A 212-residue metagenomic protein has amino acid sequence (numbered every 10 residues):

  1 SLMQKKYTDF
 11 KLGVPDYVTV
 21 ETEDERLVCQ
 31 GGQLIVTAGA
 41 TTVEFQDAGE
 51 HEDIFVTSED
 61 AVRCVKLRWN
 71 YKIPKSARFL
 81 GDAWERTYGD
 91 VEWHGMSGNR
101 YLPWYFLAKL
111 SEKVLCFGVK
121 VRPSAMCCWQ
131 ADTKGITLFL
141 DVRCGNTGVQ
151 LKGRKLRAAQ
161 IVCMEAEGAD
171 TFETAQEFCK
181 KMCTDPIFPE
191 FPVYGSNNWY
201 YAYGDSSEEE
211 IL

Functional and structural regions predicted by a protein language model:
S1-L212: Carbohydrate-recognition beta-sandwich/jelly-roll modules in extracellular/periplasmic carbohydrate-active proteins
